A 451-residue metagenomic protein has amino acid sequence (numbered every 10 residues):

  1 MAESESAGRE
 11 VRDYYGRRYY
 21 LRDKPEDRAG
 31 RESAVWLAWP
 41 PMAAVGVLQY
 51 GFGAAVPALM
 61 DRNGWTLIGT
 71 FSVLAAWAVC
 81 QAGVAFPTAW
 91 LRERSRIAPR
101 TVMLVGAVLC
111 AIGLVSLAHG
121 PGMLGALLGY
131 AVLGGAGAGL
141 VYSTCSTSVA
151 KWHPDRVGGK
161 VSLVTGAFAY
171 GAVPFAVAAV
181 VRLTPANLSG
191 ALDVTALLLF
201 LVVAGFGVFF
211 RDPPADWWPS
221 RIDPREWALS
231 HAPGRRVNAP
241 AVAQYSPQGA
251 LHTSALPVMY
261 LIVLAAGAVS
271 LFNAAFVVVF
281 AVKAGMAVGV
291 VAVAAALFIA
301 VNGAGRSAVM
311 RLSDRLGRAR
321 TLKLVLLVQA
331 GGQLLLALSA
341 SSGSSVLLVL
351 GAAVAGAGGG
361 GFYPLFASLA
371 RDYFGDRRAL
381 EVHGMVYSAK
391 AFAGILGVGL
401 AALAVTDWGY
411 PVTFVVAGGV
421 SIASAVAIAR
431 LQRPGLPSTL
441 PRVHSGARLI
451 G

Functional and structural regions predicted by a protein language model:
F52-L59, Q248-S307: Extracytoplasmic gate region of multi-pass secondary transporters
L59-M60, L91-R92, A178-A186, A281-V282 (+2 more regions): Interfacial helix-cap and linker-helix signal at transmembrane-aqueous boundaries of multi-pass secondary transporters
V84-I97, R306-R318, V405: Helix-to-loop junctions at the C-terminal end of transmembrane segments in multipass secondary transporters
G125-L140, L264, L347-G361: Hydrophobic core of transmembrane alpha-helices in multi-pass small-molecule transporters, especially MFS/SLC-type
G139-H153, K160, G361-F374: Intracellular juxtamembrane helix-capping segments at the cytosolic ends of symmetry-related transmembrane helices
A167-W217: Helix-loop-helix hairpin linking two adjacent transmembrane segments in secondary transporters
A295-A308, S313-L369: C-terminal transmembrane helical hairpin of 12-TM major facilitator-type secondary transporters
Y373-W408: A late C-terminal transmembrane helix in Major Facilitator Superfamily
